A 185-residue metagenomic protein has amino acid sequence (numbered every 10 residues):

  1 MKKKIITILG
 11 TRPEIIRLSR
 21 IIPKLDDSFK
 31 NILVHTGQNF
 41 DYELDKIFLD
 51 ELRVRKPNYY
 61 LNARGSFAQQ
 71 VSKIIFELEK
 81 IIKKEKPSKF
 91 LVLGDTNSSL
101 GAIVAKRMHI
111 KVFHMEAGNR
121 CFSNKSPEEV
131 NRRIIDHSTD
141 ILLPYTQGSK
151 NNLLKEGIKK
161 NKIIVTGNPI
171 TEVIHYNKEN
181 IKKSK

Functional and structural regions predicted by a protein language model:
M1-Q38: N-terminal subdomain of nucleotide-sugar transferases
I6-L9, I15-I21, F48, L61-K159: Active-site and donor-binding regions of nucleotide-sugar-utilizing enzymes
I22-D26, D50-E51, R107, I181: Short, solvent-exposed amphipathic alpha-helical segments in soluble enzyme and RNA/protein-processing domains
F29, V71-E85, I164-V165, T171-N180: PLP-dependent amino-acid enzyme catalytic core
K30-Q70, E77: Conserved nucleotide-sugar phosphate-binding/catalytic loop shared by glycosyltransferases and other
L33, N58-Y60, V112, K162-V165: Conserved beta-strand scaffold positions in the cores of enzyme catalytic domains, especially in NTP/NDP-utilizing
H35-G37, A117-F122, N168: Short, acidic/turn-prone active-site loops that include or flank metal/cofactor- and phosphate-binding residues
N39-E43, N62, S138-K185: A nucleotide-sugar donor-handling region in carbohydrate enzymes
